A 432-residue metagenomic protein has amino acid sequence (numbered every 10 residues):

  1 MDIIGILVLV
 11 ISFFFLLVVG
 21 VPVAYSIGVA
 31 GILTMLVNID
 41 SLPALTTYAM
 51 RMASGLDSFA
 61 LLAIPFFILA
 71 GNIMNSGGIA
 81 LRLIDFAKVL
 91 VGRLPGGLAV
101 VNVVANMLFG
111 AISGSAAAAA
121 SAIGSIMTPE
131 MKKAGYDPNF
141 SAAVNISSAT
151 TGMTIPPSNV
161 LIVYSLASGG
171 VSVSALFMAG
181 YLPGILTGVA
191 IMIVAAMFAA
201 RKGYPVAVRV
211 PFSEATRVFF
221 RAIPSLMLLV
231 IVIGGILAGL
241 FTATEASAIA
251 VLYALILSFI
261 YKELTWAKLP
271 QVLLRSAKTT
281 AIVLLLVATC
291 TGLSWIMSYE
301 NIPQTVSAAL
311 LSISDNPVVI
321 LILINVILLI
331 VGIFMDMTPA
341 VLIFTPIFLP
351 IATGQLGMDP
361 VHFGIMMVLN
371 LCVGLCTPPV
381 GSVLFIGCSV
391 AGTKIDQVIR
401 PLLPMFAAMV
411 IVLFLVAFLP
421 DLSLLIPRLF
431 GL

Functional and structural regions predicted by a protein language model:
M1-L432: Alpha-helical transmembrane segments of multi-pass membrane transport proteins
